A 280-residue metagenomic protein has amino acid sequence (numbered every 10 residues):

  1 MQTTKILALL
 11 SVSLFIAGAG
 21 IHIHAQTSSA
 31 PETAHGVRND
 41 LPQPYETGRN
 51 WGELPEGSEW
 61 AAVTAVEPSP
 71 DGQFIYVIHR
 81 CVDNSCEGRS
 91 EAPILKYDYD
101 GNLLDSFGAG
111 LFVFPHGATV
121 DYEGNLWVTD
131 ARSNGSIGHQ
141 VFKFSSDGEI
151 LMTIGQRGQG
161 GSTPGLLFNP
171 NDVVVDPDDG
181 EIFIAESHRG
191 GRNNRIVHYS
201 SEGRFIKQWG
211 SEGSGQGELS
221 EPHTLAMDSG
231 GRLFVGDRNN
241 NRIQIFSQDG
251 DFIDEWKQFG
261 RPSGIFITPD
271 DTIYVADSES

Functional and structural regions predicted by a protein language model:
M1-K5: Positively charged n-region of N-terminal signal peptides that target proteins for export
A8-G18: Bacterial N-terminal signal peptides
I21-S280: Eukaryotic scaffold repeat domains enriched in small/polar residues
